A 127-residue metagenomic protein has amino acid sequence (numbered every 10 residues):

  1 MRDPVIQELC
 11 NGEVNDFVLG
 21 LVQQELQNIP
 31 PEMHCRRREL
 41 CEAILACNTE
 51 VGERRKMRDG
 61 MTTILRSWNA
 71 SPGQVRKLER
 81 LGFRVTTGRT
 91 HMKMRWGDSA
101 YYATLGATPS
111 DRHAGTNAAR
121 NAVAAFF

Functional and structural regions predicted by a protein language model:
M1, V5, S71, R80-T87 (+3 more regions): Intrinsically disordered, charged low-complexity linkers and terminal tails that flank or connect structured domains
M1-A43, T108, R112: Long, charge-dense low-complexity segments
N28-F83: Negatively charged, low-complexity tracts enriched in Asp/Glu with abundant Ser/Thr
T49, T62-T63, T86-T90, T104 (+2 more regions): Residue-identity detector for threonine
V75-G97: Amphipathic, interaction-prone secondary-structure segments
W96-F127: Long, continuous compositionally biased terminal/linker segments
